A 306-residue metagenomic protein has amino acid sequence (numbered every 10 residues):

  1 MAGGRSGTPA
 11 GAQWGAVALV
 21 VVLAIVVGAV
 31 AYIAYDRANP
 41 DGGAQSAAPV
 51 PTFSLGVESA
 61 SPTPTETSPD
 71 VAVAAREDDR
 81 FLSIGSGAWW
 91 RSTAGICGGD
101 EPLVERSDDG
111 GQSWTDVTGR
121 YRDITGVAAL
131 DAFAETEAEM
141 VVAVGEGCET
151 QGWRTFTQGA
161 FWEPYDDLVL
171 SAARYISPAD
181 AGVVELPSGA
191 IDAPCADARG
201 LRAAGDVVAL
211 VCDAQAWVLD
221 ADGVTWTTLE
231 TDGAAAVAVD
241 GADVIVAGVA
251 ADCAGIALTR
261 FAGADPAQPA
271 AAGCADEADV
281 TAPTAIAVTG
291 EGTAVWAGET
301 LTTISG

Functional and structural regions predicted by a protein language model:
G4-Q45: Hydrophobic single-pass membrane-targeting/anchoring helices
A34-G126: Extracytoplasmic low-complexity, Pro/Thr/Ser/Ala/Gly-rich segments that lie immediately after a secretion/anchoring
S68-V73, W114-R120, F161-Y165, S188-P194 (+2 more regions): A short beta-strand motif characteristic of beta-propeller blades
A74-I84, R122-F133, D166-P178, C195-G205 (+2 more regions): Repeated scaffold domains used in trafficking and secretory/extracellular systems, primarily beta-propellers
W89, A94-G99, A143-C148, Q215-A216 (+2 more regions): Short glycine/acidic-enriched loop and turn motifs that connect beta-strands
S107-D108, W153-F156, L219-A221, T259-G263 (+1 more regions): Conserved Ser/Thr-centered positions that define the repeating blades of beta-propeller domains
A216-T281: Intrinsically disordered, low-complexity segments enriched in Gly and acidic/Ser/Thr residues that form flexible
A285-G306: Blade-level signature of beta-propeller repeat domains, shared across WD40, Kelch, NHL, RCC1 and BNR/Asp-box propellers
